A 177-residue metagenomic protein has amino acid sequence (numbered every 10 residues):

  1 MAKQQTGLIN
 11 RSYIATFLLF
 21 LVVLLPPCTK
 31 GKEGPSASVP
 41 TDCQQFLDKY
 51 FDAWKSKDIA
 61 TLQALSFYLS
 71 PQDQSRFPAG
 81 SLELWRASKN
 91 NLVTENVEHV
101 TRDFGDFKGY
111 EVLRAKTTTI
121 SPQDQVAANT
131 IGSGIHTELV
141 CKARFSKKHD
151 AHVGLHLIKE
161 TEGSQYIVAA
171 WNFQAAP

Functional and structural regions predicted by a protein language model:
M1-I9: N-terminal secretory signal peptides that target proteins for export/translocation
T6, A15-T16: Ala/Thr-enriched low-complexity intrinsically disordered regions
T16-L24: Bacterial N-terminal signal peptides
C28-I59, Y68-R76: Short, low-complexity N-terminal intrinsically disordered segments enriched in polar/charged residues
Q63-H136: Short solvent-exposed beta->alpha transition segments
F104-P177: Exposed beta-sheet edge and beta->alpha loop/turn motif
